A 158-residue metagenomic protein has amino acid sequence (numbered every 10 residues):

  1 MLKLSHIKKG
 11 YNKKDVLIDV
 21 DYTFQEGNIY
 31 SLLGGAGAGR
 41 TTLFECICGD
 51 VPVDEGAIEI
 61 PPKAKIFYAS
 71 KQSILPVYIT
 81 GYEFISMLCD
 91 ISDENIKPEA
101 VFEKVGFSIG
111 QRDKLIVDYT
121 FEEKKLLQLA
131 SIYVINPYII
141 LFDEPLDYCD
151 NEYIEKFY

Functional and structural regions predicted by a protein language model:
L2, L17-D19: Conserved structural motif at the start of ABC-family nucleotide-binding domains
L33-G35: The feature captures the beta-strand-to-loop junction immediately N-terminal to the Walker
C48: Helix-to-loop junction immediately C-terminal to a conserved catalytic motif
Q72, V77-N95: Q-loop/switch helix immediately C-terminal to the Walker
L115-K124: Conserved ABC ATPase signature
L129: Hydrophobic anchor residue at the start of the ABC signature
I140-E144, C149: Catalytic Walker B motif of ABC-type/P-loop ATPase nucleotide-binding domains
